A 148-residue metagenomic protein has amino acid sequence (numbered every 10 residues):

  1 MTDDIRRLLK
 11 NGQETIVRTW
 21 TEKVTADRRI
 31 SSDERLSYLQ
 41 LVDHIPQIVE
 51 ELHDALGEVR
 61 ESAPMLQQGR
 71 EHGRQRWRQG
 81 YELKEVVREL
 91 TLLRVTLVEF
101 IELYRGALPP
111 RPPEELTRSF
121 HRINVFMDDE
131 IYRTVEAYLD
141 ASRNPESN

Functional and structural regions predicted by a protein language model:
M1-K84: N-terminal low-complexity or simple alpha-helical regulatory segments that function as activation/interaction modules
I5-L8, E61-N148: Long, amphipathic alpha-helical coupling/dimerization segments that relay conformational signals between
